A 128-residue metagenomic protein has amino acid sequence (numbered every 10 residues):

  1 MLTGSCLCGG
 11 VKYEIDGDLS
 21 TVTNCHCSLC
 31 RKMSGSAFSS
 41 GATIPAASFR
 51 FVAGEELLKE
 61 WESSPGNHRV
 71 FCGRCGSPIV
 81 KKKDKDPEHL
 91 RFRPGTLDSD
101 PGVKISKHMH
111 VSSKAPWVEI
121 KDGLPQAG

Functional and structural regions predicted by a protein language model:
M1-G128: A short Gly-Trp-Pro
